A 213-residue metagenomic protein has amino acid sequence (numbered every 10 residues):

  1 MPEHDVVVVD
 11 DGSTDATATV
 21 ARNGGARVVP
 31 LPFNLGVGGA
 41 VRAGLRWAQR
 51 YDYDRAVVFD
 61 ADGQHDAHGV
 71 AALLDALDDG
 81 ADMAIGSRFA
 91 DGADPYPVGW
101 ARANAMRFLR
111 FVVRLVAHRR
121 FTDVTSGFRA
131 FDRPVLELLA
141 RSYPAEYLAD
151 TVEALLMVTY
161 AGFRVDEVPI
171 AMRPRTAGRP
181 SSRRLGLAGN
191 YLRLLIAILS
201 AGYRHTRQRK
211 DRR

Functional and structural regions predicted by a protein language model:
M1-H4: Short, acidic, metal-binding catalytic loop of nucleotide-sugar glycosyltransferases
D10-A18, G63: A conserved acidic beta->alpha catalytic loop
A21, L77, M157-T159: Hydrophobic residues within well-ordered alpha-helices
L31-R50, R55, A67-L148, P174-L192 (+2 more regions): Acceptor/aglycone-binding surface of glycosyltransferases and processive sugar-polymer synthases
R119-R120, Y143-E146, L155-R173: Catalytic donor-sugar/metal-binding loop of nucleotide-sugar-dependent glycosyltransferases
